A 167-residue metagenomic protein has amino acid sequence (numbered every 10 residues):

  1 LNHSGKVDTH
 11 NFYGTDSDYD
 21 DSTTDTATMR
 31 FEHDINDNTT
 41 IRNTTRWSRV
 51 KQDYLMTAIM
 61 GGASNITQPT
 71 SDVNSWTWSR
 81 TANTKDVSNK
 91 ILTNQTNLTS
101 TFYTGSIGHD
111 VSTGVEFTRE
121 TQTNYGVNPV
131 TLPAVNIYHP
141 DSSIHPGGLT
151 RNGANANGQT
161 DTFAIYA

Functional and structural regions predicted by a protein language model:
L1-D34, W47-N89, L132-G158: Acidic/polar loop-and-plug regions of large Gram-negative outer-membrane beta-barrel proteins
N2-V7, K90-T101, D110-G114, T121 (+1 more regions): Solvent-exposed loop/turn elements at secondary-structure boundaries
D25, H33, I41-T45, N94-T96 (+1 more regions): Polar/charged side chains located within well-ordered beta-strands of beta-rich proteins
D25, W47-D53, S100-F102, V115-T121: Transmembrane beta-strands of outer-membrane beta-barrel pores
D25-M29, K90-T96, D161-A167: Hydrophobic, lipid-facing positions within transmembrane beta-strands of outer-membrane proteins
N36-N38, Y103-V111: Short loop/turn motifs that connect adjacent beta-strands in outer-membrane beta-barrel proteins
T40, T44-R46, T57-I59, D110-T113 (+1 more regions): Composition- and surface-driven signal marking solvent-exposed, interaction-prone regions in large proteins
N89, G108-S112, E116-E120, A156-A167: Structural signature of Gram-negative outer-membrane beta-barrels, strongest in the C-terminal barrel of TonB-dependent
